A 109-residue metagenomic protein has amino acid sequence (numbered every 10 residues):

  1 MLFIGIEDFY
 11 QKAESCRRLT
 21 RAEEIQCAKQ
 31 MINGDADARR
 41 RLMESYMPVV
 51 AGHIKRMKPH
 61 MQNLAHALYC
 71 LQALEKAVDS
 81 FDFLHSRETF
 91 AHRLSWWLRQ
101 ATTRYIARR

Functional and structural regions predicted by a protein language model:
M1-R109: Alpha-helical promoter-recognition and RNA polymerase-docking modules of transcription initiation factors, dominated by
